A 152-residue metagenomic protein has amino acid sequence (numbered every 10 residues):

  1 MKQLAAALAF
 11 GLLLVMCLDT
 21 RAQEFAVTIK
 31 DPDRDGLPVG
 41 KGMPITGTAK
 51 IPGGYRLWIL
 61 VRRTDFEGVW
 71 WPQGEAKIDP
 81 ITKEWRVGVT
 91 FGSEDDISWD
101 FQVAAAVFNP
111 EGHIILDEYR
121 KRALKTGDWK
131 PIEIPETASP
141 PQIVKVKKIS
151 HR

Functional and structural regions predicted by a protein language model:
M1-L4: Positively charged n-region of N-terminal signal peptides that target proteins for export
A7-M16: Bacterial N-terminal signal peptides
L18-A22: Sec/Tat signal peptide C-region and signal peptidase I cleavage site
Q23-R152: Ser/Thr-rich low-complexity repeats and stalk/linker segments
